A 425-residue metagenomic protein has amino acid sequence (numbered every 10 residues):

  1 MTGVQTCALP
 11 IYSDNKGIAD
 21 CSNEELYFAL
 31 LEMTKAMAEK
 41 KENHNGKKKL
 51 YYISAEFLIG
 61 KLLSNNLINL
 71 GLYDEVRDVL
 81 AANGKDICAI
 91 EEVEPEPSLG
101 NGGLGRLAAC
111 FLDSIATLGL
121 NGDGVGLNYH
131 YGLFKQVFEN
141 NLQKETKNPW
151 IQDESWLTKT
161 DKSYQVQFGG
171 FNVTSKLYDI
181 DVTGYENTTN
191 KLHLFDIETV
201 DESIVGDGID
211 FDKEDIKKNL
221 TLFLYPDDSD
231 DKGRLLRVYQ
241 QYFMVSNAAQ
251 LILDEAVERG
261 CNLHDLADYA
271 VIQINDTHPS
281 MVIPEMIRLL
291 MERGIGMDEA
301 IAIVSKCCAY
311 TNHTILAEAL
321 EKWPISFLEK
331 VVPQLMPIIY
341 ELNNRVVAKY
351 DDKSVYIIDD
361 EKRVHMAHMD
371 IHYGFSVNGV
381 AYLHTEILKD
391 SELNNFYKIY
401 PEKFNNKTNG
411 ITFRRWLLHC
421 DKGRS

Functional and structural regions predicted by a protein language model:
T2-L9: Short, small-residue-biased leader/transition segments that mark boundaries at the very start of proteins
S22-L31, K35, L118, G124 (+3 more regions): Extended, Lys/Arg-enriched charged tracts that mediate electrostatic binding to polyanionic substrates
A29-E91, I204-K218, F243-H264: Conserved oxyanion/phosphate-binding beta-strand-loop segments in alpha/beta enzyme cores
K47, W156-N275, W323-V380, K389-S425: Active-site cores of enzymes that catalyze phosphoryl transfer or operate on phosphate-rich substrates
E56-F57, I272-E285, C307-T314: Core structural elements
L112-K135, G296-A302, K306-T314: Glycine-rich phosphate/pyrophosphate-binding loops and their adjacent beta-strand/loop elements at enzyme active sites
T117-N121, E255-A267, L290-A302, T314 (+3 more regions): Secondary-structure transition/capping motifs at alpha-helix termini and the adjoining loop/turn into the next element
S246-L253, P284-R293: Alpha-helical support elements that line or immediately flank enzyme active sites and cofactor-binding pockets
